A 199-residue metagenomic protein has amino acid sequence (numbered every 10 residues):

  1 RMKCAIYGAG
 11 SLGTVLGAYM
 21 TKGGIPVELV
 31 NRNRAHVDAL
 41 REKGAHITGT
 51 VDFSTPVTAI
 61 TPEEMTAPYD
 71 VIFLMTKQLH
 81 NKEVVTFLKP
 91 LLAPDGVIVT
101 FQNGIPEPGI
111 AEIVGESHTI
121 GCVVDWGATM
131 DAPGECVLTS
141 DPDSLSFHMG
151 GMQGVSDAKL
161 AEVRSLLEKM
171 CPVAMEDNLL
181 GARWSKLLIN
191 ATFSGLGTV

Functional and structural regions predicted by a protein language model:
M2-G49: NAD(P)+-binding Rossmann beta1-loop-alpha1 motif at the extreme N-terminus of oxidoreductases
L29, F73-L74, T100: Conserved SAM-binding loop
V51-L92: Rossmann-like NAD(P)-binding element
A67, F101-T192, G197: Rossmann-fold dinucleotide-binding core
L88-I105: ADP-ribose/adenylate-binding Rossmann-like module
